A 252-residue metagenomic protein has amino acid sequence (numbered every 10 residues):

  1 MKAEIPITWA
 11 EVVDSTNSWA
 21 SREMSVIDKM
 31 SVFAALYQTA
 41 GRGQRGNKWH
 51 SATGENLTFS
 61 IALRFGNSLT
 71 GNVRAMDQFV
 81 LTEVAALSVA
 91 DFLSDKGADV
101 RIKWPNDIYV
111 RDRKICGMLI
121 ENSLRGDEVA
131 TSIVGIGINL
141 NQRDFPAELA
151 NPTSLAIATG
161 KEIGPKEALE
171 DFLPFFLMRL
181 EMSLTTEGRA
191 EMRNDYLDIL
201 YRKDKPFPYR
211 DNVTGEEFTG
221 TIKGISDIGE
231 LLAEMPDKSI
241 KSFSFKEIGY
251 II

Functional and structural regions predicted by a protein language model:
M1-S94, C116: N-terminal lobe of the biotin/lipoate ligase/transferase fold
K2, G66-V100, V110-I252: Long, positively charged amphipathic alpha-helical accessory segments at protein N-termini or as interdomain linkers
